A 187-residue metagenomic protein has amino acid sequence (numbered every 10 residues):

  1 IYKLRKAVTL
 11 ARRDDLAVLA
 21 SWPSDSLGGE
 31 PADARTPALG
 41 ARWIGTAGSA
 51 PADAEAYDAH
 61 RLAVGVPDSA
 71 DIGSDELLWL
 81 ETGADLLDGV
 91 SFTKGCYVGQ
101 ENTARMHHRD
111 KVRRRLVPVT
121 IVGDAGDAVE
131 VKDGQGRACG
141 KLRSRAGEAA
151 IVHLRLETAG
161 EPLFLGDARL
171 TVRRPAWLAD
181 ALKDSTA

Functional and structural regions predicted by a protein language model:
I1-A187: Basic, glycine/lysine-rich polyanion-binding surfaces/domains
